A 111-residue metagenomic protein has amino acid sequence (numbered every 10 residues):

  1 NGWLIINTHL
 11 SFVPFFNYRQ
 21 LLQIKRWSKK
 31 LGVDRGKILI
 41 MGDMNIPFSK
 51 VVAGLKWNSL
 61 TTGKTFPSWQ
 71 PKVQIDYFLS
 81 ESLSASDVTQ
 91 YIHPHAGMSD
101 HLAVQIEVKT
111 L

Functional and structural regions predicted by a protein language model:
N1-L111: Active-site regions of metal-assisted phosphoester/phosphodiester hydrolases, unifying DNase/endonuclease modules
